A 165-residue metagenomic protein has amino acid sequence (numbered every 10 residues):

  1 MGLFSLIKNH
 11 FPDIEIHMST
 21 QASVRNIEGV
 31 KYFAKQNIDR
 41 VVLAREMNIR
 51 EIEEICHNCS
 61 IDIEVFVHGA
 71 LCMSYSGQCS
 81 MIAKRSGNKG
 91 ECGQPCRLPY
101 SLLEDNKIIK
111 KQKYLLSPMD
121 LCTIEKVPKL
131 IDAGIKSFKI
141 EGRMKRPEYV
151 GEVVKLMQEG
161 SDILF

Functional and structural regions predicted by a protein language model:
M1-V24, V42-E46, E51-S137, M144-F165: Active-site pocket-lining/capping segments in soluble small-molecule metabolic enzymes
